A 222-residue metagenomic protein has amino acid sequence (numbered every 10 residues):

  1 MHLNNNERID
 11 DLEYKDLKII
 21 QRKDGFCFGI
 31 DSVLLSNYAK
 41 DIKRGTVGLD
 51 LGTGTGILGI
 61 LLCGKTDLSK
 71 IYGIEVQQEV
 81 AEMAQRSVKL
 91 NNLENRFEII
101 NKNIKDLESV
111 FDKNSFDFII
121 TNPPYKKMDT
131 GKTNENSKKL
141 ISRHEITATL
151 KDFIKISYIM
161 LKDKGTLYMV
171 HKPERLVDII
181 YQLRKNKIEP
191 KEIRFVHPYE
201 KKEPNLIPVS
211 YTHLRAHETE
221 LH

Functional and structural regions predicted by a protein language model:
H2-I42: Class I SAM-dependent transferase core
K18, K70, R96-E98, E189-E192: Conserved beta-strand segments of alpha/beta enzyme cores
Q21, N101-K102, H171, R194: Short loop/edge segments at beta-strand edges and connector loops that shape dinucleotide/nucleotide cofactor-binding
L35, N122, F153, Y211: Residue-level signal for inorganic ion chemistry
Y38-F111, S115-T121, K126-K132: Conserved SAM/SAH cofactor-binding pocket of Class I
P123-D152: Mobile active-site "lid"/loop adjacent to the S-adenosyl-L-methionine
T147-H197, P204: Conserved Class I SAM-dependent methyltransferase catalytic core
H213-H222: Single conserved hydrophobic/aromatic residue that forms the stacking wall/gate of nucleotide- or nucleobase-binding
